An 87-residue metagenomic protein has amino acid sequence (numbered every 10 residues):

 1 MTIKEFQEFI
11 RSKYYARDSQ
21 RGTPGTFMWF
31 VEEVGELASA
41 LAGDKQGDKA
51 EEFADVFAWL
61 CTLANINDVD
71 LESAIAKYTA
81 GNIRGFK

Functional and structural regions predicted by a protein language model:
M1-F53, F57-K87: Flexible "arm" and connector segments at domain edges
